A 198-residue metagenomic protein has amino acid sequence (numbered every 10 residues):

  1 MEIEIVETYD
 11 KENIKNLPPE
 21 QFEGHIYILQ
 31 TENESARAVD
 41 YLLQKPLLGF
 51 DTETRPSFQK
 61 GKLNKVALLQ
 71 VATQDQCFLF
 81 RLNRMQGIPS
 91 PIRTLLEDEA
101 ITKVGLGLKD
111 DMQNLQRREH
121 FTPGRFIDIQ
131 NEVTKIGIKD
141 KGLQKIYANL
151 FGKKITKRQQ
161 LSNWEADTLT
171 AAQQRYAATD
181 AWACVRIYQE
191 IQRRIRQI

Functional and structural regions predicted by a protein language model:
M1-L48, I129, W182, R194-Q197: N-terminal accessory regions of nucleic-acid-interacting proteins
I26-Q30, L43-L47, Q59-K60, N64-K157 (+2 more regions): Conserved DEDDh/DEDDy metal-dependent 3′-5′ exonuclease domain
L47-R55: Two-metal-ion RNase H-like nuclease active-site motif
